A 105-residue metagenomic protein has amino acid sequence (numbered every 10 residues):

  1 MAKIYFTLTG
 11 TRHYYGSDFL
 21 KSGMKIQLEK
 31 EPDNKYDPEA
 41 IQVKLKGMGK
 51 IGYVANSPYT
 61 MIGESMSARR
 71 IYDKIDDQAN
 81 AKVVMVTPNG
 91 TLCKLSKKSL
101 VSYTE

Functional and structural regions predicted by a protein language model:
M1-E105: Conserved active-site motif detector
